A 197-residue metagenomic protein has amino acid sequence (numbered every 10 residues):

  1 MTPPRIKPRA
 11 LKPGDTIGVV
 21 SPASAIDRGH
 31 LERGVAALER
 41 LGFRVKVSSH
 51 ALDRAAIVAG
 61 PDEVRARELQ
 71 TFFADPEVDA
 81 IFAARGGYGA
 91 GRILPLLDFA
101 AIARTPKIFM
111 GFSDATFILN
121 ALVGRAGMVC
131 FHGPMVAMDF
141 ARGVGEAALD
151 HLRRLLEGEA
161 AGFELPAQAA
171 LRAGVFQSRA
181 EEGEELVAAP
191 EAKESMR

Functional and structural regions predicted by a protein language model:
M1-E77: ATP/NTP phosphate-donor binding region
I17-G18, R44, D79-A80, K107-M110 (+1 more regions): Structural motif
S24-D27, G86-A90, A115-F117: Gly/Ser/Thr-rich loops at beta-strand to alpha-helix junctions that form or flank small-molecule/cofactor-binding
E63-V64, F72, G87, P95 (+1 more regions): Flexible gly/pro-rich beta->alpha loop and the following alpha-helix that scaffold active-site loops
A80-G91, L96, F112: N-terminal glycine-rich "phosphate-gripper" loop used for MgATP/nucleotide binding and carboxylate activation
A90-G91, F117-N120, M138-R142: Short, well-ordered, mixed-charge alpha-helical segments that flank or form enzyme active sites
L97-A121, R125, V129-V136: Short, acidic/small-residue loops that bind anionic groups at enzyme active sites
G127-R197: Conserved anion/nucleotide-ligand pocket segment
